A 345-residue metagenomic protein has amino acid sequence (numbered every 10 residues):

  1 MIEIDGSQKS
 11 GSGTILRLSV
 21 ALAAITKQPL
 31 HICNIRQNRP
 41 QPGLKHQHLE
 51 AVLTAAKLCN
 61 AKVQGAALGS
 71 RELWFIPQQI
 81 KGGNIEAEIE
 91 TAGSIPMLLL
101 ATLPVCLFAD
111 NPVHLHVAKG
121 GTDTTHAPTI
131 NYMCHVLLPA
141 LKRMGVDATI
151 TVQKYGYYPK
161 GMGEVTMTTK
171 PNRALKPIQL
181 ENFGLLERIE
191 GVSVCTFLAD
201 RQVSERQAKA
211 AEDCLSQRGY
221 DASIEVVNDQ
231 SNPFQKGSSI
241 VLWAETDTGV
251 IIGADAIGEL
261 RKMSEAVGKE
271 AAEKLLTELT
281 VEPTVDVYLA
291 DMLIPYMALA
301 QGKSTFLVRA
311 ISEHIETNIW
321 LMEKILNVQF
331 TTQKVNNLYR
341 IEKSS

Functional and structural regions predicted by a protein language model:
M1-A23, Q28: N-terminal basic/disordered segments at the start of proteins
T26-G43, P112-V117, V152: Glycine-rich phosphate/pyrophosphate-binding loops and their adjacent beta-strand/loop elements at enzyme active sites
L49-T149, T166: A generic, well-ordered mixed alpha/beta core segment in the N-terminal half of proteins
K62-A66, P112-H114, G145-Y155, L215-F234 (+3 more regions): Flexible, glycine/charged-enriched surface loops at secondary-structure junctions
I76, I80-G82, E88, A92 (+4 more regions): Phosphate/diphosphate-binding glycine-rich loops and adjacent basic-rich segments that engage nucleotide
T122-P128, V152-M167, V227-K236: Beta-rich nucleic-acid/ligand-interaction surfaces
H126, R143, L175-P177, N182-V287 (+1 more regions): Conserved mixed alpha/beta catalytic, RNA-binding, or beta-rich assembly cores of soluble enzyme, regulatory
S304-S345: C-terminal functional modules
